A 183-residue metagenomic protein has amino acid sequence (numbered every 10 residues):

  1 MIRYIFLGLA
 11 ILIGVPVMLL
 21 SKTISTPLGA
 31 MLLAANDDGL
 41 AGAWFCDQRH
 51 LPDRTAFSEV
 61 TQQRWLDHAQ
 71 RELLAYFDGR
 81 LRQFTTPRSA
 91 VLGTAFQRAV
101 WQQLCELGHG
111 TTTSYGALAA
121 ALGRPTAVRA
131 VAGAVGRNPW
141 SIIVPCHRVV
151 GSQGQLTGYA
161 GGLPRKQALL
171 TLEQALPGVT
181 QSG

Functional and structural regions predicted by a protein language model:
I5-T126, A175-G183: Basic nucleic-acid-binding alpha-helical/helix-turn surface characteristic of O6-alkylguanine DNA
R71, R129, Q167: Active-site phosphate/pyrophosphate- and oxyanion-stabilizing loops and adjacent acidic/basic residues in soluble
R129-N138: Regulatory, non-catalytic segments
P139, I143: Major-groove DNA-recognition helix of helix-turn-helix-type DNA-binding domains
C146: Short cysteine clusters
S152-G183: …primarily DNA-binding HTH/wHTH and HhH modules…
